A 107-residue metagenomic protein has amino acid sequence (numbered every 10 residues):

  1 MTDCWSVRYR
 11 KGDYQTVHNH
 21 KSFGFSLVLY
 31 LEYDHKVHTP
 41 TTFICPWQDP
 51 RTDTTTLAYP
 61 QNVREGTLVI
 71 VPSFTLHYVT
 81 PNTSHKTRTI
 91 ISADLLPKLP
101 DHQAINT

Functional and structural regions predicted by a protein language model:
T2-I70, Y78-T80, T87, D101-N106: Catalytic core of non-heme Fe(II) oxygenases with the double-stranded beta-helix
T83-K86, L96: Flexible domain-boundary/linker segments
A93-P100: Localized sequence-composition bias
